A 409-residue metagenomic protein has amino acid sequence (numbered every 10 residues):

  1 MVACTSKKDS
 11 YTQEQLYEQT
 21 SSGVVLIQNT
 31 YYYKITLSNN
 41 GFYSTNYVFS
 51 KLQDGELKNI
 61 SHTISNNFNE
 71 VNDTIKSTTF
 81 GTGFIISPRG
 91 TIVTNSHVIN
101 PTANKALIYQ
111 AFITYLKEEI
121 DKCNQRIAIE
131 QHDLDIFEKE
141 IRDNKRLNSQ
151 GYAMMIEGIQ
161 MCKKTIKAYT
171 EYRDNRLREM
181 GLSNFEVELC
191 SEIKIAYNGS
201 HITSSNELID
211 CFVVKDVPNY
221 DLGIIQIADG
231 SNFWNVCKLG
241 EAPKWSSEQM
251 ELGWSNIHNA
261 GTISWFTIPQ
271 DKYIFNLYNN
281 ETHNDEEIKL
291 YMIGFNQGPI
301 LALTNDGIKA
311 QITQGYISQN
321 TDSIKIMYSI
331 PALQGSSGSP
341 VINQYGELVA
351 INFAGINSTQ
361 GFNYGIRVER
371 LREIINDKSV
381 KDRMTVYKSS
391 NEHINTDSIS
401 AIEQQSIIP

Functional and structural regions predicted by a protein language model:
M1-V2: Sec-dependent bacterial lipoprotein signal peptides
T5-N95, G181, E186-F212, P218-G223 (+2 more regions): N-terminal activation segment of mature serine protease catalytic domains
Y11-Q15, K105-S183, A260-W265, Q297 (+1 more regions): C-terminal cap/linker of serine protease catalytic domains
T12, Q53-E56, N67-F68, N72-D73 (+6 more regions): Flexible, gly/ser-rich surface segments that form the specificity/activation loops bordering the active-site cleft
I27, G83, G90, T94 (+8 more regions): Terminal peptide-recognition signature
N29-Y31, I85, S96-V98, K215 (+8 more regions): A mature extracytoplasmic/lumenal domain signature
T30-S65, N69-T74, N95-Q150, S231-S255: Internal, charge-rich low-complexity segments
M155-S204, D216-V217, D229, K244-S247 (+1 more regions): Long, low-complexity, polar/charged, intrinsically disordered or flexibly structured peripheral segments
